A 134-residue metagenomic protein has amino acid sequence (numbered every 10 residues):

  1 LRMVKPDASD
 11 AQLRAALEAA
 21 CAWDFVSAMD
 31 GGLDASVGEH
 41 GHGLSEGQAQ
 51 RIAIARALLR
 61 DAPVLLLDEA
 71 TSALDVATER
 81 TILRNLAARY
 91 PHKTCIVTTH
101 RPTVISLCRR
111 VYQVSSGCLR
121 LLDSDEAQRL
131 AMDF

Functional and structural regions predicted by a protein language model:
L1-E39, R84, H92: ABC ATPase nucleotide-binding domain helical subdomain, centered on the C-loop/LSGGQ "ABC signature"
W23-I52, G117, S124, A131-F134: ABC-fold ATPase nucleotide-binding domain signature/coupling loops
I52, A57-R60: Hydrophobic/aromatic position at a conserved helix-loop-beta junction within ABC-family ATPase nucleotide-binding
L59-P63, H92: A short, proline-enriched helix->beta-strand linker immediately N-terminal to the Walker B motif in ABC-type P-loop
L65-E69: Catalytic Walker B motif of ABC-type/P-loop ATPase nucleotide-binding domains
E79-P91, T103: Helical segment within the ABC ATPase nucleotide-binding domain
H92-T99: Conserved H-loop
C108-S124: H-loop (His-switch) and adjacent beta-strand-loop-beta switch element of ABC-type ATPase nucleotide-binding domains
